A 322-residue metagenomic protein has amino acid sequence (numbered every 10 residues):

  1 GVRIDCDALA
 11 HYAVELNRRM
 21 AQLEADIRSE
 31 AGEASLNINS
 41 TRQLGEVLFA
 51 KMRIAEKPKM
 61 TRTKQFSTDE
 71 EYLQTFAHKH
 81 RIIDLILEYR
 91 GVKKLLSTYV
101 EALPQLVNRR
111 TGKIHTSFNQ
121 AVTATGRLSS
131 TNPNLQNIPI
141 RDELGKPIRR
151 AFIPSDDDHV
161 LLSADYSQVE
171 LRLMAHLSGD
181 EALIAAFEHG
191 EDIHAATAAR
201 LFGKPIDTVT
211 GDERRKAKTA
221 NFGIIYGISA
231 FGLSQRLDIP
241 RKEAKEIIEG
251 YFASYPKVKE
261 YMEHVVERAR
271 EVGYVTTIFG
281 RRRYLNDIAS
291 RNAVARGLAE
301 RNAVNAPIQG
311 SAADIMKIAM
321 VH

Functional and structural regions predicted by a protein language model:
G1-E143, D158-V160, S167-E170, A230 (+4 more regions): Conserved "right-hand" nucleotidyltransferase catalytic core of DNA-directed polymerases
I4, N39, T68, H189 (+5 more regions): Short coil/turn linker and secondary-structure boundary residues
R18-R19, R141-R149, I318-H322: Short, motif-level signal for alpha-helix interfacial/capping segments enriched in acidic residues and aromatics/proline
A21-R28, F49, A175-S178, A199-G203 (+1 more regions): Amphipathic, well-packed alpha-helical segments that form the structural scaffold of globular domains
I38, A186-E188, I308: Conserved, non-catalytic sequence blocks in retroelement Pol enzymes and Pol-derived host proteins
H115-T116, Q120-T123, A199-H322: Conserved catalytic core of nucleic-acid polymerases
S117-I206: Function-dense linear segments that define catalytic or interfacial modules in macromolecule-processing proteins
